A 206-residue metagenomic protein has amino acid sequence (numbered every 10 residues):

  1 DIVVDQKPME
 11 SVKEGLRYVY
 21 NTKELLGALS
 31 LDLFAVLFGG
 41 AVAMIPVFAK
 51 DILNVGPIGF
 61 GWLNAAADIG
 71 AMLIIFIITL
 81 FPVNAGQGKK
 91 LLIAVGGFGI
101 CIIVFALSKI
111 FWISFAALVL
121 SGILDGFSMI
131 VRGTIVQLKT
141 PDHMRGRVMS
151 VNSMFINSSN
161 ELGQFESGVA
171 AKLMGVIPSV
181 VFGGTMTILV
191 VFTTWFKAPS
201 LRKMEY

Functional and structural regions predicted by a protein language model:
D1-S30: Juxtamembrane intracellular "pre-TM" segments in multi-pass secondary transporters
V4, L37, L92-V95: A generic short alpha-helical patch detector that favors 3-5-residue windows in or near N-terminal regions
K13, Y20, A28, I45-Y206: C-terminal transmembrane bundle of multi-pass solute transporters/carriers
S30-V36: Hydrophobic alpha-helical transmembrane segments of multi-pass membrane transport/permease proteins
L37-V47: Transmembrane-helix terminus/interface motifs of multi-pass secondary transporters
